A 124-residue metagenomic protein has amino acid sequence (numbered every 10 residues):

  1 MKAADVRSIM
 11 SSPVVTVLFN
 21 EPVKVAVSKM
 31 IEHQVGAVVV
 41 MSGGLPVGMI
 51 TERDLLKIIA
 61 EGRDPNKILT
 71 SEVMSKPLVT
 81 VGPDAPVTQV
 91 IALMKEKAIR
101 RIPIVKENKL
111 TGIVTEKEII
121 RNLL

Functional and structural regions predicted by a protein language model:
K2-V14, I68-L78: Bateman (tandem CBS) regulatory domains
R7, V15, K24, L56-K57 (+2 more regions): Nucleotide phosphate-binding site architecture
I9, K29, I58-I59, V73 (+2 more regions): Amphipathic alpha-helical segments that mediate coupling or scaffolding at interfaces
T16-Q34, M41, V81-A98, V105-K106 (+1 more regions): The conserved cystathionine-beta-synthase
M30-H33, V38-R53, M94, I102-K117: A glycine-centered beta-loop-beta connector
L56-L69, I119-L124: A short, polar/charged loop-to-alpha-helix boundary motif
